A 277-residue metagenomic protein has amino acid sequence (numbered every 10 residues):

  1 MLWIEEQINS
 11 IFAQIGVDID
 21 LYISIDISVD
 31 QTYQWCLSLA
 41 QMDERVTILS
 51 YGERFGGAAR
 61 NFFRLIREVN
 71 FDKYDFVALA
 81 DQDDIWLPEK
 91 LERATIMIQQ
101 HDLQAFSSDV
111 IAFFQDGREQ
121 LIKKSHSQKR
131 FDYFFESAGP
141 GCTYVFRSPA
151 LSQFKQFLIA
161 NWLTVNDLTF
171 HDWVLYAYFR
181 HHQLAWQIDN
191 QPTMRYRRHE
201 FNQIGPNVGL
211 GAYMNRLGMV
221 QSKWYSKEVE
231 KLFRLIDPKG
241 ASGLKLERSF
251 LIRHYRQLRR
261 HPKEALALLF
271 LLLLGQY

Functional and structural regions predicted by a protein language model:
M1-L210: Nucleotide-sugar donor-binding/catalytic module of glycosyltransferases that assemble extracellular/cell-envelope
Q156-T164, V174, R195-Y277: C-terminal subregions of glycosyltransferases and related glycan-biosynthesis enzymes
